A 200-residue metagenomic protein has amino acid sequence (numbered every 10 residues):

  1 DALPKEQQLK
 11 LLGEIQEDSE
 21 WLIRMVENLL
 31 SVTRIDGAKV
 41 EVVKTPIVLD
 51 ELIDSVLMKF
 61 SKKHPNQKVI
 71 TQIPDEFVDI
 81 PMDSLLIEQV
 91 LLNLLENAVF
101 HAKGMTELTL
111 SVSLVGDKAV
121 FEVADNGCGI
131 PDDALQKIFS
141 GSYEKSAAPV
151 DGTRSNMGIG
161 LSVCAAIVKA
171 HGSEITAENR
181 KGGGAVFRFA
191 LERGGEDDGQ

Functional and structural regions predicted by a protein language model:
E17-L22: Short alpha-helical segment of the dimerization/phosphotransfer core of two-component systems
G37-V42, D79-M82: Conserved micro-motifs of the catalytic ATP-binding
V43-L57: A conserved beta-strand-to-alpha-helix junction within the catalytic ATP-binding
T45-P46, K68-V78: Conserved catalytic submotifs in the C-terminal HATPase_c
A98-V99: Short helix-loop "hinge" at the ATP-lid/N-box region of the Bergerat-fold HATPase_c
I130-S142: Short conserved segment of the HATPase_c
